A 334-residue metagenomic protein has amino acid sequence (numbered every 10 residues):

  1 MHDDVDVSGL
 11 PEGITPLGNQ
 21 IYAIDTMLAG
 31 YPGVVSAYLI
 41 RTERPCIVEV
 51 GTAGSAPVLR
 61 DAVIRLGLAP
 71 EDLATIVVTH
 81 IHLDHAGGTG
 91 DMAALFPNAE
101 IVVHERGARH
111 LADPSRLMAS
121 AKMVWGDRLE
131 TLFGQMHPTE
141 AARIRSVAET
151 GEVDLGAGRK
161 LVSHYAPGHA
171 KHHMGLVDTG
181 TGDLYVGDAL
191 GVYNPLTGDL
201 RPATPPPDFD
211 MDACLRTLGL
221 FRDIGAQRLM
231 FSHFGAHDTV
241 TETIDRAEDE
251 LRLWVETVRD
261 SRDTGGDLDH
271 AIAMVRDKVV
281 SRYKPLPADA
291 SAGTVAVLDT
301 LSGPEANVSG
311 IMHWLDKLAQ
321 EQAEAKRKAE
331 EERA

Functional and structural regions predicted by a protein language model:
H2, D260-A334: C-terminal regulatory/interaction regions
H2-V5, L111-H164, L215-L218: Metallo-beta-lactamase
V7-L66, P70, L176-V186: Conserved beta-strand hairpin/beta-sheet module of binuclear metal-dependent hydrolase folds, prominently
L39, T150-D178, D183: Core dinuclear metal-dependent hydrolase active-site scaffold
V50-T52, I81, R106-G107, H169-A170 (+2 more regions): Active-site metal-binding loops of divalent metal-dependent hydrolases
D72-D84: Metallo-beta-lactamase
A86-F96: Metal-dependent catalytic neighborhoods of phosphoester/phosphodiester hydrolases
L215-D269: Divalent-metal (often Zn2+) His-rich catalytic cores of metallo-beta-lactamase-fold enzymes
